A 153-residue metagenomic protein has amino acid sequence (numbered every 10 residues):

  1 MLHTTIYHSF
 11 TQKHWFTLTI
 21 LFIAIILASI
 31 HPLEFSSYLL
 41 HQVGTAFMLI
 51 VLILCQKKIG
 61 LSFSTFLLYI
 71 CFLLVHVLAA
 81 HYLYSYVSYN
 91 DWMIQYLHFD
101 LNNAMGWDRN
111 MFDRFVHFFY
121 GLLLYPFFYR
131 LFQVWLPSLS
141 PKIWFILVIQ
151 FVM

Functional and structural regions predicted by a protein language model:
L2-M153: Bulky hydrophobic segments
